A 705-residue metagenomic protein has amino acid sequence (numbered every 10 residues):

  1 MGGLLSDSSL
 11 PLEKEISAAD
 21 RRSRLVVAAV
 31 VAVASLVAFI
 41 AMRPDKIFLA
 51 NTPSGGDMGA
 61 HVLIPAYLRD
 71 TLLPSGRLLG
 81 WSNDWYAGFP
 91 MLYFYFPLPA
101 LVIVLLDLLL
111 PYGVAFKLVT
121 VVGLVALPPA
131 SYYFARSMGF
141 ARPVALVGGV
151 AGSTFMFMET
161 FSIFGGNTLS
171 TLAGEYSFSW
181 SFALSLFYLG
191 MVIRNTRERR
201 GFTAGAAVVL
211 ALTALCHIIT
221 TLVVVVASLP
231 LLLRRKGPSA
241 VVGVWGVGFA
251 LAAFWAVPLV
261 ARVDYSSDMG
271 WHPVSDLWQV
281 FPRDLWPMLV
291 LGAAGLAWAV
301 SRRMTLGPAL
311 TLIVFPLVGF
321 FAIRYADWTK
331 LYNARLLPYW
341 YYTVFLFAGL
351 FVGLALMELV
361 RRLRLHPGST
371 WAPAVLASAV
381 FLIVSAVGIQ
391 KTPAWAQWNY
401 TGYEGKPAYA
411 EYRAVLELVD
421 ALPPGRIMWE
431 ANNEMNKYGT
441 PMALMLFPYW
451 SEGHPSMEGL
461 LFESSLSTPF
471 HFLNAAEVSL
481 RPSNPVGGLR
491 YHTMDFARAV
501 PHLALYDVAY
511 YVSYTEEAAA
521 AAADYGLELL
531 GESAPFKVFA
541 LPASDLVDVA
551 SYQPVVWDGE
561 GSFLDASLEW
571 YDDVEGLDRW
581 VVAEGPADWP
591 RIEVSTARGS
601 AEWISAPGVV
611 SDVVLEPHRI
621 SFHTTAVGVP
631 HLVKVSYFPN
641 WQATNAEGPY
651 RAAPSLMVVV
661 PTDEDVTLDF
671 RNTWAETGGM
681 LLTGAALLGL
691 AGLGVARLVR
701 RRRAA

Functional and structural regions predicted by a protein language model:
G2-L418, L422-P423, D495, Y510-S513 (+1 more regions): Membrane-embedded transmembrane-helix bundle of lipid-linked glycan/lipid transferases
A19-R21, A587-A705: Active-site-proximal, structured, solvent-exposed surfaces of multi-pass membrane proteins that position macromolecular
Y67, L210, V318, F381-Y403 (+3 more regions): Extracytoplasmic/lumenal acceptor-recognition loop(s) of multi-pass membrane glycoenzymes
V223-V224, N436-G439, A518-A523: Extracytoplasmic/secreted cell-surface and envelope-processing proteins
V224, W429-E430, Y514, P542: Generic beta-strand/beta-sheet core signal
I427-M428, A509-Y514, H631, R651: Short, hydrophobic beta-strand segments that form beta-sheet elements in well-ordered domains
Y514-A519, Y637-P639: Short, polar loop motifs at secondary-structure junctions
A518-S544: Short acidic, glycine/proline-enriched helix-loop-strand junctions
